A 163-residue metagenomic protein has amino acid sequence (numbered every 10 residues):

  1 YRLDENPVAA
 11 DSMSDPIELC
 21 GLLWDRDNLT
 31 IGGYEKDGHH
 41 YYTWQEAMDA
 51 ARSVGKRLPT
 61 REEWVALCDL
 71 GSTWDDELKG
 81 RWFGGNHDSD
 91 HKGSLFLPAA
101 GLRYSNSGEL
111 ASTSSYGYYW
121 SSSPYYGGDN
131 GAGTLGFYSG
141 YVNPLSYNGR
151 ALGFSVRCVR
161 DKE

Functional and structural regions predicted by a protein language model:
Y1-A9, D15, L22-I31, K36 (+2 more regions): C-terminal, surface-exposed recognition/capping segments
